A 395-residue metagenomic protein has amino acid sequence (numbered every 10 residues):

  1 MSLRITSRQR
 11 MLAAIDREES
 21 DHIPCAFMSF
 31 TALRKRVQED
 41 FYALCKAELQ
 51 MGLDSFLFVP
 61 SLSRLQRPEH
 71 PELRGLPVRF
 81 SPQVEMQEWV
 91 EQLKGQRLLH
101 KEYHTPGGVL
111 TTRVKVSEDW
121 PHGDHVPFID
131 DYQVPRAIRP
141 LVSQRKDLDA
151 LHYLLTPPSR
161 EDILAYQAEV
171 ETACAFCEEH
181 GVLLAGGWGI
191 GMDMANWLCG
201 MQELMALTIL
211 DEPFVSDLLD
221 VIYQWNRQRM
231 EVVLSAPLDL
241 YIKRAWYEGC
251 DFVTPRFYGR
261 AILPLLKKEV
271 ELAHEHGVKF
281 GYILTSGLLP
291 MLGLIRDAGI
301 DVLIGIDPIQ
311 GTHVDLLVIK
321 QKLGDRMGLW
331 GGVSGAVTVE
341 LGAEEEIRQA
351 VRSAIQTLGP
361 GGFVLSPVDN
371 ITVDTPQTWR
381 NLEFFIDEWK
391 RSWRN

Functional and structural regions predicted by a protein language model:
M1-E39, Y132-N395: Active-site loop segments of alpha/beta catalytic cores
L3, R8, C25-F27, E48-M51 (+4 more regions): N-acyltransferase acceptor-side catalytic subdomain
F27, S63, P71-R74, F80 (+5 more regions): A generic alpha-helix propensity feature with a strong bias for hydrophobic helices
S29-F30, L62-S63, Y103-V109: Short, flexible beta-strand-to-coil junctions
R34-P82, Q87: Segments that shape or occlude catalytic/ligand-binding pockets
P60, V116, V339-E340: Ubiquitous "structural anchor" signal
R64, D119-W120, E212, E344: Generic secondary-structure boundary signal with a strong preference for alpha-helix termini
E72-L76, S81-L154, E179: A contiguous, low-structure linker/loop signature
